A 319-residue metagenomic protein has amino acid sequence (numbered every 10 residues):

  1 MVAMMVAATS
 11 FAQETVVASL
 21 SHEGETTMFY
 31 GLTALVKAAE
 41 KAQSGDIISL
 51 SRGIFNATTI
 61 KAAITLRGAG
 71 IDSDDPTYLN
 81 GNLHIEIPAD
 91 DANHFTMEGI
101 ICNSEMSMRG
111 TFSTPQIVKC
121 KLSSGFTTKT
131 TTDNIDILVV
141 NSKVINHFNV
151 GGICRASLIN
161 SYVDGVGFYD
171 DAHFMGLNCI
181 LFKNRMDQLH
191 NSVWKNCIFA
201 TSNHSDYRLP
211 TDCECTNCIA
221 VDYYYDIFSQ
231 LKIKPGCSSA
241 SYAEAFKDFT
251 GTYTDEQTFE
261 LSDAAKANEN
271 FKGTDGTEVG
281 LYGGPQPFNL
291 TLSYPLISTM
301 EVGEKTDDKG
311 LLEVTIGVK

Functional and structural regions predicted by a protein language model:
M1-T15: Bacterial Sec-dependent N-terminal signal peptides
A18-N56: Acidic Gly/Asp/Thr-rich repetitive segments characteristic of extracellular carbohydrate-active and adhesion proteins
G53-I54, A69-D74, A220-Y225, K266-G276: Acidic glycine-/aspartate-rich tracts in secreted/extracellular proteins
I64-R109, S124-F126: Right-handed parallel beta-helix/beta-spiral solenoid domain characteristic of secreted/periplasmic
M108, T127-T131, D136-T258: Predominantly extracellular beta-rich ligand-binding scaffolds that present long acidic/polar faces for carbohydrate
I233-T291: C-terminal accessory segments
T277-L312, G317-K319: Short, compositionally biased P/S/T/A/G/V-rich stretches that sit at domain boundaries
